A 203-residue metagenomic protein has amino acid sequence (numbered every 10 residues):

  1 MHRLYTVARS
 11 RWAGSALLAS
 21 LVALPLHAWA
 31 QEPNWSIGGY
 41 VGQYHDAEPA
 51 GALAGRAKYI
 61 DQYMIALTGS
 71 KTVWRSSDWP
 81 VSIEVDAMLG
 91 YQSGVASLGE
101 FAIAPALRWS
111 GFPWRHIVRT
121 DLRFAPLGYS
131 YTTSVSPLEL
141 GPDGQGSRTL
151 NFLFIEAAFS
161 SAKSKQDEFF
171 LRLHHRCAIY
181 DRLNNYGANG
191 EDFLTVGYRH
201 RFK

Functional and structural regions predicted by a protein language model:
M1-P33: Cleavable N-terminal export/targeting peptides
L17, R56-L67, S147-F154: Generic detector of solvent-exposed, compositionally biased contiguous segments
V22, Q31, Y59-D61, S77 (+3 more regions): A generic structural signal for short, solvent-exposed coil/turn residues that cap or connect secondary-structure
L26-T72, R199-H200: Short glycine/proline- and aromatic-enriched beta-strand/turn motifs that initiate or cap beta-hairpins
I37-Q43, P49-G55, S82-S93, L171-H175: Transmembrane beta-strand segments that form the barrel wall of outer-membrane beta-barrel proteins
A66-A87: A glycine-rich, hydrophobic loop/mini-helix early in the fold
V73-R75, M88-N189, F193, Y198-K203: Outer-membrane beta-barrel transmembrane domain signature
